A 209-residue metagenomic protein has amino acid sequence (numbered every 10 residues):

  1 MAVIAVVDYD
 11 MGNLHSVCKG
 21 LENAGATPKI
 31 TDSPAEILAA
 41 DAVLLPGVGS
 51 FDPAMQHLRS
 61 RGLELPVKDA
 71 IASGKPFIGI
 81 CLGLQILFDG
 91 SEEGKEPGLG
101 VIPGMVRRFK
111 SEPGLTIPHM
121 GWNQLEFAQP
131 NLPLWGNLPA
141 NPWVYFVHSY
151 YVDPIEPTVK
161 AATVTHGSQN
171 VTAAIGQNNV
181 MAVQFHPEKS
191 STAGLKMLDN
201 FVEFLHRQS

Functional and structural regions predicted by a protein language model:
M1-A5: Extreme N-terminal starter segment of soluble prokaryotic enzymes
V17-T27: Two-component/phosphorelay signaling modules centered on CheY-like receiver
A40: An anion/phosphate-binding loop that grips the pyrophosphate of nucleotide cofactors and donors
G49-W122: Cysteine-nucleophile active-site neighborhood
G90-S168: Pocket-forming structural segment of enzyme catalytic cores
N141, G176-V180: Beta-strand-turn-beta hairpins that frame and shape the catalytic cleft of phosphate-ester-processing enzymes
Q169-G176: Short, surface-exposed beta-strand/loop micro-motifs that present aromatic residues
V183-S209: Acyltransferase
